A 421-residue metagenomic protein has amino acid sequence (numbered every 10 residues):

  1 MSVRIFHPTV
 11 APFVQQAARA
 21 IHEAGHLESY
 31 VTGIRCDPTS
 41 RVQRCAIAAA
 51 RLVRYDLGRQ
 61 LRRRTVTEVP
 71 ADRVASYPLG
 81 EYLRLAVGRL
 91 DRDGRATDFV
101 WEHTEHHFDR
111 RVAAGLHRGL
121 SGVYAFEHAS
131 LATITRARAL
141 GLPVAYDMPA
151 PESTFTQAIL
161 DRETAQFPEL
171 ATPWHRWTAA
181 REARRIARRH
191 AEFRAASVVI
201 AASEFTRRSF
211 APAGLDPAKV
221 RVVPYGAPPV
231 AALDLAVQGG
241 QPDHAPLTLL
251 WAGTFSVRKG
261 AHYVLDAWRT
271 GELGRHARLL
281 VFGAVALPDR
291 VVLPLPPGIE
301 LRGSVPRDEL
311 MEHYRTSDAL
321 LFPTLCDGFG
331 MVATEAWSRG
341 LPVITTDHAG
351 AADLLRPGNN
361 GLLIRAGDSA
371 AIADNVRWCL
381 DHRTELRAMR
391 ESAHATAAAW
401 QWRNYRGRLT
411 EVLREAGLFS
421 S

Functional and structural regions predicted by a protein language model:
A46, Y77-V100, L140-A187: Acceptor-binding helix/loop patch of EC 2.4 sugar-transfer enzymes, predominantly nucleotide-sugar-dependent
F193, E312-S317: Short alpha-helical donor nucleotide-sugar binding micro-motif in glycosyltransferases
A236, G240-K259, L265-R269, L280: Conserved donor-binding/catalytic core segment of Leloir-type glycosyltransferases
D289-M311: Nucleotide-activated donor-binding/catalytic signature segment of Leloir-type glycosyltransferases, i.e., the conserved
L325: Aromatic "clamp/platform" in nucleotide-sugar-dependent glycosyltransferases that forms part of the donor/acceptor
P342-T345: Short hydrophobic beta-strand element within catalytic cores of glycosyltransferases and related nucleotide-activated
P357-G358, L362-D368, W378-R383: Conserved acidic donor-binding segment of nucleotide-sugar-dependent glycosyltransferases
E385-A399: A short, well-ordered alpha-helix in the C-terminal region of glycosyltransferases
